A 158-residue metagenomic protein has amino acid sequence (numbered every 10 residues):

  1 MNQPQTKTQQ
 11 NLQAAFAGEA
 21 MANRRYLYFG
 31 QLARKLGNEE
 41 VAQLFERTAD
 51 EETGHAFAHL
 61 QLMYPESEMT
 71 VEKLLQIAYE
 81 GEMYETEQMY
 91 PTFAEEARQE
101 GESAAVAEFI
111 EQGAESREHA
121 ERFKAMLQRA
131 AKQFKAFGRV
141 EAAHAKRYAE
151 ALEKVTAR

Functional and structural regions predicted by a protein language model:
M1-R158: Non-heme di-metal
